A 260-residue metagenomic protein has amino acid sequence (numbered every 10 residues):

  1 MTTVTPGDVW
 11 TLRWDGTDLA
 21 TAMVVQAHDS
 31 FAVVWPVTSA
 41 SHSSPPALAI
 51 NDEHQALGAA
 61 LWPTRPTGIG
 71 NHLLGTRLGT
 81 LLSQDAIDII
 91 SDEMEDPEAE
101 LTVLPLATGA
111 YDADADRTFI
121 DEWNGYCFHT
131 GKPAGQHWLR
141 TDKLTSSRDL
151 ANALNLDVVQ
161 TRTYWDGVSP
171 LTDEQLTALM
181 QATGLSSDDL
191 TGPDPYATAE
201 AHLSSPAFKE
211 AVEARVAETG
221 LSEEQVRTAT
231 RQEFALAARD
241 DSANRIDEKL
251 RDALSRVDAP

Functional and structural regions predicted by a protein language model:
G7-V9, Q175: Structural motif
T17-H28: Short beta-strand-centered aromatic/proline hotspots
W35-L81, A207-R227: Aromatic- and Lys/Arg-enriched surface recognition patch
Q55-L144, R148-N155, V159-T163, L171-E174 (+2 more regions): C-terminal terminal-subdomain/extension
T177, S187-R239: Short amphipathic recognition helices of helix-turn-helix/homeodomain-type DNA-binding modules
E233-P260: C-terminal non-catalytic accessory extensions
